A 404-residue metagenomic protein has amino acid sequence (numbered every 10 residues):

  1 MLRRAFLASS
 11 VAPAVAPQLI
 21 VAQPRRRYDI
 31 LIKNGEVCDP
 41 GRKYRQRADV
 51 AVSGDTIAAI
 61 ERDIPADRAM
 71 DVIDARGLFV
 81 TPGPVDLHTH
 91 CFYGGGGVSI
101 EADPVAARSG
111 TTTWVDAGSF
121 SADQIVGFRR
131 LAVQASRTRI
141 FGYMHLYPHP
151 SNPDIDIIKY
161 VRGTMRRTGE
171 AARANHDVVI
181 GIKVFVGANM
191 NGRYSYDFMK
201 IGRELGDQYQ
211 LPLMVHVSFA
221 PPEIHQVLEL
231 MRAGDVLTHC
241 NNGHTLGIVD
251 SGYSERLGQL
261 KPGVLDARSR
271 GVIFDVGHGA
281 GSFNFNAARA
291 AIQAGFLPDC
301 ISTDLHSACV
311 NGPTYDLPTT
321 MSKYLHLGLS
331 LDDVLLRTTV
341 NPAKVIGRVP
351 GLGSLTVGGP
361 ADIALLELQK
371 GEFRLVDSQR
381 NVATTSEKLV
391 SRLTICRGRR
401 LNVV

Functional and structural regions predicted by a protein language model:
M1-P13: N-terminal secretory signal peptides and thylakoid transit peptides that target proteins across membranes
I20, P24-L31, E36-T81: Histidine-rich, glycine-flanked metal-binding segment
V72-Q134: Metal-associated gating/positioning segment near the N- to mid-region
S109-V115, S119-F120, A135-Y160, K183-M190: Metal-cofactor-binding active-site regions of metalloenzymes
L131-A135, A171-H176, E229-R232, I292-G295: Acidic (Asp/Glu)-rich catalytic clusters
V184-A291, F296-N311: Active-site core of metal-dependent hydrolases
N284-K370: His/Asp/Glu-enriched, well-ordered alpha-helical/loop segment that forms or immediately abuts the divalent-metal
P360-V404: C-terminal cap of metal-dependent C-N hydrolases
